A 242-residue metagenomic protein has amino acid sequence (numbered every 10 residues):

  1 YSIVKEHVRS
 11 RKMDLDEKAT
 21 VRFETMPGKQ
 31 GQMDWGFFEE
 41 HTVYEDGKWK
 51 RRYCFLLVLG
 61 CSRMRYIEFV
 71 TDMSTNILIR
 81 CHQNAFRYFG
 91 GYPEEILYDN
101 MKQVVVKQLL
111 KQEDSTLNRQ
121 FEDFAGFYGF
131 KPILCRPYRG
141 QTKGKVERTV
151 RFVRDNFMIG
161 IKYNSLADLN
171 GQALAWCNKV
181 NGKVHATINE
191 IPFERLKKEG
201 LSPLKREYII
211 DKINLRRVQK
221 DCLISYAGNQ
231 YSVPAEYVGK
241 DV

Functional and structural regions predicted by a protein language model:
S2, E6-R65, N76-R80, G126 (+2 more regions): Mobile-element integrase/transposase regions, centering on the N-terminal DNA-binding/Zn-coordinating module
I3-H7, C81, Q120, F124 (+2 more regions): Alpha-helical scaffold elements adjacent to nucleotide-binding pockets in ATP/GTP-utilizing enzyme cores
D34, R63, I96-D99, A125 (+2 more regions): Short, conserved catalytic/metal-binding motifs centered on acidic residues
I67-G91, E95, D114: Active-site beta-loop-alpha junctions of metal-dependent nucleic acid enzymes, especially the RNase H-like/DDE
Y98-D99, K111-Q112, P132-R154, L169: RNase H-like two-metal-ion nuclease catalytic core shared by retroviral integrases and related mobile-element nucleases
V104-Q108: Short, solvent-exposed loop/turn segments at secondary-structure junctions
N118-E122, G126-K143, K162-Y163: RNase H-like polynucleotidyl transferase catalytic core
V150-D241: Active-site-proximal acidic segments at structured loop/helix or strand boundaries that coordinate catalytic metals
